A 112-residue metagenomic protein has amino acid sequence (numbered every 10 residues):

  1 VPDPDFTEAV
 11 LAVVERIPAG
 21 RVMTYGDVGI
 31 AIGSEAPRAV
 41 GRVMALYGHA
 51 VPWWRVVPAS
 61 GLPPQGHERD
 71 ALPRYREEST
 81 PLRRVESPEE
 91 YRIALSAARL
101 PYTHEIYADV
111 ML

Functional and structural regions predicted by a protein language model:
V1-L112: Nucleic acid-binding interface residues in structured DNA/RNA-binding domains, emphasizing the DNA-engaging scaffolds
